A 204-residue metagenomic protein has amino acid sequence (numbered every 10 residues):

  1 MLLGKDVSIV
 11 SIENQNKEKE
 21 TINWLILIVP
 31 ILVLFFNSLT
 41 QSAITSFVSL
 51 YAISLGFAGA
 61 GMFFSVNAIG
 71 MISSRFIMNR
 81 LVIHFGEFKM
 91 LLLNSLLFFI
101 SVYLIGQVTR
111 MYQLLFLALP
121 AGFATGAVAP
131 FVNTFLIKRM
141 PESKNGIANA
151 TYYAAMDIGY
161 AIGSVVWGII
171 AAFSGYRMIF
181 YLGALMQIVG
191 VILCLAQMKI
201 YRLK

Functional and structural regions predicted by a protein language model:
M1-I12, L193-M198: C-terminal membrane-cytosol helix-exit motif in multi-pass small-molecule transporters
I26-F64, M71: Extracytoplasmic gate region of multi-pass secondary transporters
S74-E87, A171-A172: Helix-to-loop junctions at the C-terminal end of transmembrane segments in multipass secondary transporters
K89-L104, A184: Structural signature of the two symmetry-related core transmembrane helices
S101, Y112-P120: Paired small-residue
A127-M140: Intracellular juxtamembrane helix-capping segments at the cytosolic ends of symmetry-related transmembrane helices
E142-Y152: Loop-to-transmembrane helix entry/capping segments in MFS-fold secondary transporters and related SLC/MFSD carriers
I169-Q187: A membrane-interface helix-boundary motif in multi-pass transporters
